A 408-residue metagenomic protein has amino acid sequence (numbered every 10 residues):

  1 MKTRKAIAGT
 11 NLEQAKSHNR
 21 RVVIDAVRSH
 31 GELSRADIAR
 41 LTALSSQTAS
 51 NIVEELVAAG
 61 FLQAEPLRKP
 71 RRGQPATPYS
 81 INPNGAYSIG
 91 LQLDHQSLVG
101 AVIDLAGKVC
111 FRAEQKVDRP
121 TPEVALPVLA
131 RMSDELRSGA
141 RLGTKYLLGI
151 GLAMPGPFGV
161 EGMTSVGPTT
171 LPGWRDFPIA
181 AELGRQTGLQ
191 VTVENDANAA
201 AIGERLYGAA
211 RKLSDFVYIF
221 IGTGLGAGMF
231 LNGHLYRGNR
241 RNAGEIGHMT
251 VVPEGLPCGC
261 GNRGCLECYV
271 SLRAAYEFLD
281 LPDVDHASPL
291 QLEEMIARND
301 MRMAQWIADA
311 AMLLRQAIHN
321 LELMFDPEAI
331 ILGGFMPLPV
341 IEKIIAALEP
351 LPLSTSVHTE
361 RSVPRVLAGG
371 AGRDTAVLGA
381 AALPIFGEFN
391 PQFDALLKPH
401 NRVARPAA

Functional and structural regions predicted by a protein language model:
M1-L67, R71-K116, P120-Y146, E254-P257 (+1 more regions): ATP-binding/phosphotransfer module of carbohydrate and carboxylate kinases, centering on a glycine-rich
R68, P155-F158, G222-G224, M336-P337: Short glycine-rich anion-binding loops that position phosphate/pyrophosphate groups of nucleotides and phosphorylated
S88-Q92, L147-G151, F216-F220, G226-G228: Short glycine-aspartate micro-motif
Q96-L98, P157-G159, G226: Short, acidic Gly/Pro/Ser/Thr-rich loop/turn segments
D104, V160, F230: Short, acidic, Ser/Thr-enriched surface-loop or helix-capping motifs
V109-D215, I341-S354: Glycine-rich phosphate-binding loop and adjoining helix at the ATP-binding site of ATP-dependent phosphoryl-transfer
R112-E114, P120-A125, W174-R175, I179-A197 (+2 more regions): Glycine/GP-enriched mid-protein hinge/lid loop-to-helix segment characteristic of carbohydrate kinases
